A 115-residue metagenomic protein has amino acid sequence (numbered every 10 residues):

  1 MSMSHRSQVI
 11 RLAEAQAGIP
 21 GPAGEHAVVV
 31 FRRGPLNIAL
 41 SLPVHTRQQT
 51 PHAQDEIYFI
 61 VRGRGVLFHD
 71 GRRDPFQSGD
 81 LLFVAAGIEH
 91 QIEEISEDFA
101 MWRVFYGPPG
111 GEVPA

Functional and structural regions predicted by a protein language model:
M1-L40, H45-Q49: A short, N-terminal "cap"/entry segment at the start of jelly-roll beta-barrel domains of the cupin/DSBH fold
V28-V30, Q49-T50, I57, R73-D74 (+1 more regions): Short secondary-structure boundary/capping segments
R32-G34, F68-R72, I95: Short strand-coil-strand connectors
H52-L67: Short, conserved beta-strand element in jelly-roll/cupin
G71-A86: Short acidic-glycine-tyrosine-enriched beta hairpin
A86-E112: Ligand-binding loop in jelly-roll beta-barrel domains
